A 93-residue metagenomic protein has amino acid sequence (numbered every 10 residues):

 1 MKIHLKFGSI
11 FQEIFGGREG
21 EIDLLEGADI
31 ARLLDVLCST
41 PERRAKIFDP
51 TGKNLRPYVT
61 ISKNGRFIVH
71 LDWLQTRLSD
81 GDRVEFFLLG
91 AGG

Functional and structural regions predicted by a protein language model:
M1-G92: Ubiquitin-like/PB1-type beta-grasp interaction modules and other compact soluble beta-rich domains
